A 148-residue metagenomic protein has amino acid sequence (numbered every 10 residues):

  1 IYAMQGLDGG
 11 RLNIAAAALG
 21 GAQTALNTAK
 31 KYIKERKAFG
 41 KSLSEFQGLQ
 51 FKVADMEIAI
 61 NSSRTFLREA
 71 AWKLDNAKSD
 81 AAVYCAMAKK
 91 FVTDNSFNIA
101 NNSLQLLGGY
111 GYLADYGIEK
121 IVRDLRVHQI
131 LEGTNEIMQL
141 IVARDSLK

Functional and structural regions predicted by a protein language model:
Y2-K148: Alpha-helical interface subdomain recognition
